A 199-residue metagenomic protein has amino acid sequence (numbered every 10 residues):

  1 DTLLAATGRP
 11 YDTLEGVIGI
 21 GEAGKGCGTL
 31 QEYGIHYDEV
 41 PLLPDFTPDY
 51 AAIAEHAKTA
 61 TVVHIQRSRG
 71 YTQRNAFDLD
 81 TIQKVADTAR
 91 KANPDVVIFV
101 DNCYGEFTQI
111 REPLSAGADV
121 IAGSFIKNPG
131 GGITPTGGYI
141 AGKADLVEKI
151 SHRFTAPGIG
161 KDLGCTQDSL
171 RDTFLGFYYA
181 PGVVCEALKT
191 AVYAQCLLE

Functional and structural regions predicted by a protein language model:
D1-K189, Q195-E199: Conserved PLP-enzyme active-site core in the AAT-like
